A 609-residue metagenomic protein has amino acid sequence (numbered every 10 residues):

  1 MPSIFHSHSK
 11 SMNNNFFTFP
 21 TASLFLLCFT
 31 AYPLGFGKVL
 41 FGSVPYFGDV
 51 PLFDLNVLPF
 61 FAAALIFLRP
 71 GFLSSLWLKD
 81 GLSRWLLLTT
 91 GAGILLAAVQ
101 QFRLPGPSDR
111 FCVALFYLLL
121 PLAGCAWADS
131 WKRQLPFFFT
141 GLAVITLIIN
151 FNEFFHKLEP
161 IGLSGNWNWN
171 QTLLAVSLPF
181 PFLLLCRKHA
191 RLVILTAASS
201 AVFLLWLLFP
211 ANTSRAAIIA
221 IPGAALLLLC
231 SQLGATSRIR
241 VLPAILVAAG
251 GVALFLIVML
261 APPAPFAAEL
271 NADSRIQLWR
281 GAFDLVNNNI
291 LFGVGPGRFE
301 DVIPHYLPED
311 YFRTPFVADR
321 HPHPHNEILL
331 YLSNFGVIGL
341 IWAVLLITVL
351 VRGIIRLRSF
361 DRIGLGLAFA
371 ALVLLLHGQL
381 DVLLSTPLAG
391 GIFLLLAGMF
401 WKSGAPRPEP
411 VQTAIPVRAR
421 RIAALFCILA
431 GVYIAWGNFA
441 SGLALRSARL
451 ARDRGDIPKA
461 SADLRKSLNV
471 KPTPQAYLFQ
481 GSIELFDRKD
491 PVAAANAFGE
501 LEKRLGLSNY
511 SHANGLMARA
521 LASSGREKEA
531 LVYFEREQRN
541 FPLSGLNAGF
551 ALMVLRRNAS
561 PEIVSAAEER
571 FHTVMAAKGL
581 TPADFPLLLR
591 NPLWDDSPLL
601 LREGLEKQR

Functional and structural regions predicted by a protein language model:
F5-M12, S74-K79, F360, P406-V417: Membrane-interfacial, low-structure loops and terminal tails that flank and connect transmembrane helices in multi-pass
K10-L26, G81-S83: N-terminal membrane topogenic signal
F19-P33, D54-L68, L87, G91-A98 (+6 more regions): Alpha-helical transmembrane segments of multi-pass inner-membrane proteins
F36-P51, F72-S75: Short, hydrophobic transmembrane alpha-helix segments
E159-P160, I221-A225, A244, G251-N287 (+3 more regions): Flexible juxtamembrane loops connecting transmembrane helices in multi-pass membrane enzymes that build or modify
L242-M259, T413-A440: Internal/C-terminal transmembrane anchor helices
L270, P296-S333: Interfacial juxtamembrane loops and adjacent helix segments that form the catalytic/substrate-binding surfaces
R446-R609: C-terminal luminal/periplasmic domains and tails of membrane-associated envelope-modifying transferases
